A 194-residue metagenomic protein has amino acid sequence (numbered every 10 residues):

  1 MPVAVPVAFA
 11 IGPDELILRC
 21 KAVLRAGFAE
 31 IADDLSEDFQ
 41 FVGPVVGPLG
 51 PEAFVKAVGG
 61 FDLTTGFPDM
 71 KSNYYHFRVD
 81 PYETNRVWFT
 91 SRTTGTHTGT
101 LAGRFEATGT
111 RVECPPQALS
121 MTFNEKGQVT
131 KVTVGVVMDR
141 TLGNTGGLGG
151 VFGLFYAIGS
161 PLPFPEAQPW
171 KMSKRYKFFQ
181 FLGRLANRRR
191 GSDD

Functional and structural regions predicted by a protein language model:
M1-D194: C-terminal and inter-domain tail/linker signature
